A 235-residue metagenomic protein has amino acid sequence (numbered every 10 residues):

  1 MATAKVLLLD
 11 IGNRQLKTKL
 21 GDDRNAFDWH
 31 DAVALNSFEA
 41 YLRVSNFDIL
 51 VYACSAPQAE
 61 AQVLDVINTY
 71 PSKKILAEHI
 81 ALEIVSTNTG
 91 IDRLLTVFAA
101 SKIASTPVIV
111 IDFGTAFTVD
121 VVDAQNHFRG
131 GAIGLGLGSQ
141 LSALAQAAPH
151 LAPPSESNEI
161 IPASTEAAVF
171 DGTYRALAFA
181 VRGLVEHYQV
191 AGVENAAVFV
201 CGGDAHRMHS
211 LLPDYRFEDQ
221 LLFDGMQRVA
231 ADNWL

Functional and structural regions predicted by a protein language model:
M1-A26, A100, T106-F128, L144 (+1 more regions): Gly/Thr-rich phosphate-binding beta-strand-loop-beta motif of the actin/hexokinase/Hsp70
A2, A81-V108, F223-L235: Conserved phosphate-binding catalytic cores of ATP/NTP-utilizing and phosphoryl-transfer enzymes
A2-I67: Conserved phosphate-binding loops in N-terminal lobes of ATP-dependent enzymes of the actin/Hsp70/sugar-kinase
R24-F27, V66-L76, S86, L212-Q220: Active-site regions of enzymes building and remodeling cell-envelope glycoconjugates
F47-A56, K73-I75, V193-G203: Short glycine-rich phosphate-binding loop at a beta-alpha junction
P107-I111, F128-R129, H150-E159: Short, structured loop/turn "capping" segments at alpha-beta junctions
G134-A191: Active-site rim beta-loop-alpha module in soluble metabolic enzymes
E194-L235: Long hydrophobic alpha-helical segments typical of transmembrane helices together with their membrane-interfacial
